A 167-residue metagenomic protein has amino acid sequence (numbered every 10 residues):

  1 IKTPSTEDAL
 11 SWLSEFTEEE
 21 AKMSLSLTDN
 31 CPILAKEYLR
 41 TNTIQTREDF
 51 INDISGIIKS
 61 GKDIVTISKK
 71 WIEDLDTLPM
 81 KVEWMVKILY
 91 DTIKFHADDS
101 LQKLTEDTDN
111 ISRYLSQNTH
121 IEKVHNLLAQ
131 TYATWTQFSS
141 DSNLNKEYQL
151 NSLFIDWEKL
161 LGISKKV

Functional and structural regions predicted by a protein language model:
I1-W84, I88-V167: Charged, glycine-rich active-site and insertion segments that engage polyanionic ligands
